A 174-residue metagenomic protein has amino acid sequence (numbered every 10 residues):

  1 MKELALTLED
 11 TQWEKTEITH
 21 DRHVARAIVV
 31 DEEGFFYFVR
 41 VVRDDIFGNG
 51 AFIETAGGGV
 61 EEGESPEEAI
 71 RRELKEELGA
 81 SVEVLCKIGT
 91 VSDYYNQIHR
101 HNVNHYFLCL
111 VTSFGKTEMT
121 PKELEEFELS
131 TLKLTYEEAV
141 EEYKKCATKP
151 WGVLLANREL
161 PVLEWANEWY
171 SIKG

Functional and structural regions predicted by a protein language model:
M1-R26, E32: Acidic, metal-coordinating catalytic segment for phosphate/diphosphate chemistry, firing primarily on the Nudix
R22, G50-T55, N102-N104: Short connector loops at helix/strand junctions that flank enzyme active sites, especially segments positioning acidic
H23-A25, G34, V103-H105, L129: Change "...and in nucleic-acid phosphodiester-cleaving endonucleases..." to "...and in nucleic-acid processing enzymes
D31-G34, V42, L110-G115, Y136-E137: Short loop segments at secondary-structure junctions
F35-E76: Conserved Nudix-box catalytic region and its N-terminal flanking loop in Nudix hydrolases and closely related
S81-G89: A short coil-to-beta-strand element that immediately follows conserved catalytic motifs
D93-E118, L132: Active-site-adjacent beta-strand/loop module that shapes the phosphate/pyrophosphate-binding cleft
K116, K122-G174: Nudix hydrolase/Nudix homology domain
